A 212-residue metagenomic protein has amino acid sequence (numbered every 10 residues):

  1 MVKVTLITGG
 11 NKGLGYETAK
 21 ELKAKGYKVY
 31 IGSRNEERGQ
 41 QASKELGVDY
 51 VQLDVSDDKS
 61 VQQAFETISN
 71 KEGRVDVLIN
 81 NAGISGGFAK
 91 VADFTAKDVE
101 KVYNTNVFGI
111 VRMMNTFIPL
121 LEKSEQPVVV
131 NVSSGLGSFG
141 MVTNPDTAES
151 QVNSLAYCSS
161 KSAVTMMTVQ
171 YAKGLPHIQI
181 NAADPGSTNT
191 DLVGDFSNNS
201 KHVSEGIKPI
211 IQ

Functional and structural regions predicted by a protein language model:
M1-Y30: Canonical Rossmann dinucleotide-binding motif of NAD(H)/NADP(H)-dependent dehydrogenases/reductases, specifically
V4-I7, R74, L78-I79, V129: Conserved hydrophobic beta-strands of the Rossmann-like cofactor-binding core in SDR/related NAD(P)H-dependent
Q52-Q63, A96: The beta1-alpha1 cofactor-binding region of Rossmann-like NAD(H)/NADP(H)-dependent oxidoreductases
T67-N80, G86-G87: A glycine-rich helix->loop->beta "capping" turn within Rossmann-like NAD(P)(H)-dependent oxidoreductase domains
I79, M113-F117, L121, M167-T168: Hydrophobic positions on the long internal alpha-helix of Rossmann-like NAD(P)-dependent oxidoreductase domains
I84, F88, A92-Y103, E122 (+2 more regions): Catalytic loop of short-chain dehydrogenase/reductase
S162, V169, K173, H177-I178 (+2 more regions): C-terminal helical subdomain
